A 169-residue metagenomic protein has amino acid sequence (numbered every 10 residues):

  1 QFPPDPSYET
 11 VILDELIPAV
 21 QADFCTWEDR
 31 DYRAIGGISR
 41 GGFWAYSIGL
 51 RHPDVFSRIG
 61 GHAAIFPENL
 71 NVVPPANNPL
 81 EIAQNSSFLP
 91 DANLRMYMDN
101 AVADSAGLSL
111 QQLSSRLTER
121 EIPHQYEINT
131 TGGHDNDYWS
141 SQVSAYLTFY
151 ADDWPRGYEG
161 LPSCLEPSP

Functional and structural regions predicted by a protein language model:
Q1-P169: Non-catalytic cap/lid and distal C-terminal segments of serine-dependent acyl enzymes
